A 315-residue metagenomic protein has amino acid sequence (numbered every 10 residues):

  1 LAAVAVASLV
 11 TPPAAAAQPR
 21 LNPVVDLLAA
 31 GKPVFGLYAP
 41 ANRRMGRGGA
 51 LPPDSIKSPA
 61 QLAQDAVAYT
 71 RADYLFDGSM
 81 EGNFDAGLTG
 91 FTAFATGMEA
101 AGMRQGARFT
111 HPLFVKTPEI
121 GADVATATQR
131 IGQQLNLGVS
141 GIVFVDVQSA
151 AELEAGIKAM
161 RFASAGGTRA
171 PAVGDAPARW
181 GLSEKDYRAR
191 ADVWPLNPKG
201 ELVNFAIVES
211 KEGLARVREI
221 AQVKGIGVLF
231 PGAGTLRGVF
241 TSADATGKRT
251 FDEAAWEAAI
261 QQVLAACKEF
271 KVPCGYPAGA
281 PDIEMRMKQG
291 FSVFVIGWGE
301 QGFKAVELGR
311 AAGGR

Functional and structural regions predicted by a protein language model:
L1-A2: N-terminal export leaders
A5-V6, L308: Hydrophobic transmembrane signal anchors and adjacent membrane-proximal interface regions, especially in viral
V6-A14: C-terminal segment of classical bacterial N-terminal signal peptides
A15-R315: Expand to "…catalyze enediolate/carbanion chemistry for C-C bond making/breaking, isomerization, decarboxylation
